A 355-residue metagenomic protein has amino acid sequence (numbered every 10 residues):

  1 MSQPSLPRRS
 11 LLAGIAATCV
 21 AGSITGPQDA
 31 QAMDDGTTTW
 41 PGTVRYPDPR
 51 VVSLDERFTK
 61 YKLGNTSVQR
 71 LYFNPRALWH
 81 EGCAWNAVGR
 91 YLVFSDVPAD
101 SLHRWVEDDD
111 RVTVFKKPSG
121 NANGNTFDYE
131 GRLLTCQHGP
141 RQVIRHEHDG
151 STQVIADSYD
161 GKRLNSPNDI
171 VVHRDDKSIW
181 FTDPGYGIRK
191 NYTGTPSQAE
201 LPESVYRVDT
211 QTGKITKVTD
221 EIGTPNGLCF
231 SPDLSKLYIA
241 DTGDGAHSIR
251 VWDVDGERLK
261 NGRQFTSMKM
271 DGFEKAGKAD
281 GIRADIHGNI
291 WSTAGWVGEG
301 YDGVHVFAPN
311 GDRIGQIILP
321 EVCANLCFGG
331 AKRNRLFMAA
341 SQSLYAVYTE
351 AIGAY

Functional and structural regions predicted by a protein language model:
S2-T18: N-terminal secretory signal peptides and thylakoid transit peptides that target proteins across membranes
D35-T66: Blade/loop signatures of beta-propeller domains
Y61-F73, R111-P118, D149-G161, V208-T224 (+2 more regions): Blade-edge beta-strand/turn elements of extracellular beta-propeller and related beta-sheet repeat scaffolds
N74-R90, P118-Q137, Q142, D160-F181 (+7 more regions): Beta-rich, blade/repeat-based domains predominating in secreted/periplasmic proteins but also intracellular
P98, G139, R189-L201, T242-H247 (+1 more regions): Short, solvent-exposed loop/turn segments at conserved positions within beta-propeller repeat blades
S101-H103, Q142-I144, S204-Y206, S248-R250 (+2 more regions): A short loop-to-beta-strand structural motif that recurs across blades of beta-propeller domains
W105-D108, Y129, I144-S151, D176 (+6 more regions): Flexible "stalk/tail and boundary" regions
W252-R258, T349-A354: Short loop/turn segments immediately following beta-strands, especially the blade-tip and inter-blade linker loops
